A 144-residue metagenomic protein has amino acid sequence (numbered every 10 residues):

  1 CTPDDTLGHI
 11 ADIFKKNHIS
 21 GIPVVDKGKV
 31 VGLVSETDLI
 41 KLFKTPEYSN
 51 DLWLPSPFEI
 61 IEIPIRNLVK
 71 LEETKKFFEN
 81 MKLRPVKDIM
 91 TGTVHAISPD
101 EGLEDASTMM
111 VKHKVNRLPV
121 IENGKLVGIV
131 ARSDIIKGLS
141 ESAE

Functional and structural regions predicted by a protein language model:
C1-I13, I19, V24-V25, V30-V31 (+3 more regions): Bateman/CBS regulatory modules and CBS-like beta-alpha motifs in cytosolic regions of diverse proteins
N17-H18, K114: Short, basic and Ser/Thr-rich N-terminal targeting/leader segments
K27, S35-T37, K44: Histidine- and/or cysteine-centered catalytic micro-motif in compact active-site loops
L33-T37, I121, G128-I135: Short hydrophobic beta-strand motif reused across regulatory alpha/beta modules
I40-P57, I136-E144: A short, polar/charged loop-to-alpha-helix boundary motif
H113, R117, R132-A143: Gly/Ser-rich helix-loop-strand patches that form or flank binding pockets for ribonucleotide-derived cofactors
